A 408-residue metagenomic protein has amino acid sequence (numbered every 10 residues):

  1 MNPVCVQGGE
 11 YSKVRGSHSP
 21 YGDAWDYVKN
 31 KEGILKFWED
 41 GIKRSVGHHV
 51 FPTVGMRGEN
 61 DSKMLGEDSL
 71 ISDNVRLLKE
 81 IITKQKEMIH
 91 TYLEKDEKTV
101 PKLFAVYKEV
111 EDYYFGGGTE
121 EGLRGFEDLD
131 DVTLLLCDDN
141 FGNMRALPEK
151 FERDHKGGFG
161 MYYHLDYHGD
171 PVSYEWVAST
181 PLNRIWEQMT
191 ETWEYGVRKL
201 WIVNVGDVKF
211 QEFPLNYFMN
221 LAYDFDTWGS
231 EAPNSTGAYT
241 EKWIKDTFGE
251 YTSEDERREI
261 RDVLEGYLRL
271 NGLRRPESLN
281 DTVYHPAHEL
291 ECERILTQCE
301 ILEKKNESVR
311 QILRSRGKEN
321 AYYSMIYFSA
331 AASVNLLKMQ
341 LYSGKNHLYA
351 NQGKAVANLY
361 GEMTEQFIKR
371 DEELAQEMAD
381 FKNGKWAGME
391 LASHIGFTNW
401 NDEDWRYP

Functional and structural regions predicted by a protein language model:
M1-E32, V46, L123-N143, K150-P181 (+2 more regions): Feature activates predominantly on carbohydrate-active enzymes
N2, S19-D23, D68-V75, G117-G122 (+3 more regions): Short secondary-structure boundary/capping segments
P3-D73, G157-H168, P233-E241, D246 (+1 more regions): Aromatic- and acidic-residue-enriched carbohydrate-binding clefts of CAZyme catalytic domains
C5, Y11-S17, Y21, E59-L65 (+8 more regions): Flexible loop/turn segments at secondary-structure boundaries
K31-K156, H285, E289-Y322, I326 (+1 more regions): Gly/Pro-rich turn-and-neighbor structural signature
P181-L264, S343: Substrate-binding cleft of secreted/luminal carbohydrate-active enzymes
Y239-F397: C-terminal non-catalytic alpha-helical accessory regions
A392, G396-P408: Non-catalytic C-terminal accessory domains or segments of carbohydrate-active enzymes
